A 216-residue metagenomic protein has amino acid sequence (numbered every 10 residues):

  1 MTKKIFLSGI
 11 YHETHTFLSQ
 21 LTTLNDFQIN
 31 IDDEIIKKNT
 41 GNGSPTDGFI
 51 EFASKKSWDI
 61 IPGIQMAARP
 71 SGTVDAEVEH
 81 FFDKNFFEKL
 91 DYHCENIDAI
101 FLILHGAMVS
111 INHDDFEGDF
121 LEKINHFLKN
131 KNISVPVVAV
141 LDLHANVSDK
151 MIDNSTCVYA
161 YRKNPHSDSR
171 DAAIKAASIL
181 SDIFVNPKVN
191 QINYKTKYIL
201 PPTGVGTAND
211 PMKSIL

Functional and structural regions predicted by a protein language model:
T2-K55, G206-T207: N-terminal amphipathic/basic leader segments beginning at the initiator methionine
F6, Y11-E13, F27-Q28, V74-H80 (+1 more regions): Active-site histidine-anchored catalytic micro-motif
P45, F52, V185-L216: Accessory alpha-helical/coil subdomains and C-terminal extensions that flank or cap enzyme catalytic cores
T46-F49, D83-N96: Short, charged beta->alpha transition segments
S54-W58, V74: Glycine/alanine-rich phosphate-binding loops at beta-alpha junctions
S57-Q65: Short beta-strand elements in bilobed, periplasmic/extracellular small-molecule ligand-binding domains
Q65-D83: Charged, often glycine-rich, active-site loop that binds/positions anionic groups
A68-T73, H105-S110, P165, T196-V205: Active-site-proximal beta-alpha loop/turn segments in soluble metabolic enzymes
